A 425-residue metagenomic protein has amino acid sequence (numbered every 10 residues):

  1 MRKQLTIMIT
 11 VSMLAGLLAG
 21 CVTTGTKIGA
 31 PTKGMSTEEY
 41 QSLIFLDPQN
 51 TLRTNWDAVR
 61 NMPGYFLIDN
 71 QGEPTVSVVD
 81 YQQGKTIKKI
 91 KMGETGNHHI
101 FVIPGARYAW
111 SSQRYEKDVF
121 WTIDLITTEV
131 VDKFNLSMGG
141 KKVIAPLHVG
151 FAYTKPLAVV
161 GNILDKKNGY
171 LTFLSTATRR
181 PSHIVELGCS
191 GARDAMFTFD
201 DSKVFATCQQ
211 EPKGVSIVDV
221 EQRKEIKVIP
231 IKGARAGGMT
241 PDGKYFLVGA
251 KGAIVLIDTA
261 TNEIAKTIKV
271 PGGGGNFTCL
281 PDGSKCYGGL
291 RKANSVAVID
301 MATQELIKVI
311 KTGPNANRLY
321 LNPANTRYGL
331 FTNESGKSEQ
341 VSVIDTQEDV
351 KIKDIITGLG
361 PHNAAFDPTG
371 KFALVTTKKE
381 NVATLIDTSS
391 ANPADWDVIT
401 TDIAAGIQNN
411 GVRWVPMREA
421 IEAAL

Functional and structural regions predicted by a protein language model:
M1-I9: Bacterial N-terminal signal peptides that target proteins for export
I9-L17: Bacterial N-terminal signal peptides
C21-L425: Predominantly soluble domains enriched in secretory-pathway, periplasmic, or organellar proteins
